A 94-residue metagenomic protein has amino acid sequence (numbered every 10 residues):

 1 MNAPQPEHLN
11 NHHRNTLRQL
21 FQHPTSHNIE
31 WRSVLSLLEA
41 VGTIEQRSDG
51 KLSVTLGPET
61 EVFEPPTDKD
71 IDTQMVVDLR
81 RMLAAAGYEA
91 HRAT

Functional and structural regions predicted by a protein language model:
M1-T94: Basic nucleic-acid-binding interfaces
